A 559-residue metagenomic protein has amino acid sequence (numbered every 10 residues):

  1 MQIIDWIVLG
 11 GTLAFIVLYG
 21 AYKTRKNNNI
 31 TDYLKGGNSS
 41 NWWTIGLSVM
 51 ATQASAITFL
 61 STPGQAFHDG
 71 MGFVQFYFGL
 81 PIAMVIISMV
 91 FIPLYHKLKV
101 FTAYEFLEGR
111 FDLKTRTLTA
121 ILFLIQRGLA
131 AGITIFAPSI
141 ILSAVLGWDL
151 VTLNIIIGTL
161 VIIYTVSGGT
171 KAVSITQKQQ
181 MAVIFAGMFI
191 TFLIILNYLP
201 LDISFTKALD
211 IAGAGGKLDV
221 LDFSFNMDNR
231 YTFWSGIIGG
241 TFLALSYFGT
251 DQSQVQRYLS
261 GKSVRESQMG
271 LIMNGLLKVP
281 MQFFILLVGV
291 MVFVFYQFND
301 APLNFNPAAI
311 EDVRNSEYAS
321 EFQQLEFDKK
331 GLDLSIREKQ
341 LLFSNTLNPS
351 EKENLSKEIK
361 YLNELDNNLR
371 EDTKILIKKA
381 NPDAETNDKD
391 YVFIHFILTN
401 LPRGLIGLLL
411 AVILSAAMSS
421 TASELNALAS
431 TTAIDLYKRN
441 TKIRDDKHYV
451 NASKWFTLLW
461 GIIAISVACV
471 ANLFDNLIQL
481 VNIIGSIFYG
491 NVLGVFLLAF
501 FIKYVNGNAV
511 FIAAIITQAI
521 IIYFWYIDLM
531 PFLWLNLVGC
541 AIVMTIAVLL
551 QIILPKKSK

Functional and structural regions predicted by a protein language model:
M1-K559: Membrane-embedded helix-loop-helix hairpins and adjacent transmembrane boundary segments in multi-pass transporters
